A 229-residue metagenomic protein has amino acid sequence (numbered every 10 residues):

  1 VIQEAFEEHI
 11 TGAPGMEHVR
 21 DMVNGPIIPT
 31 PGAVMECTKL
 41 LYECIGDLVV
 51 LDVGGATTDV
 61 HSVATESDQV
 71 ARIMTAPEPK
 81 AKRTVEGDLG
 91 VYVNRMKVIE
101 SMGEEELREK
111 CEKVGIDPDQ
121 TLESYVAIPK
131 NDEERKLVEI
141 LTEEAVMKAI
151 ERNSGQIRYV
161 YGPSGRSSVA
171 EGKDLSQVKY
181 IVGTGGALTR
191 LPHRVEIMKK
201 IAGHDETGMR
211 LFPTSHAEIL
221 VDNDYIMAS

Functional and structural regions predicted by a protein language model:
V1, H61-T65, R72, S101-M102 (+1 more regions): Short acidic, glycine/serine/threonine-rich loops at helix termini
V1-D47, E134-E143, R152-N153, I157 (+2 more regions): Nucleotide/phosphate-binding catalytic cleft detector across ATP-hydrolyzing and phosphate-transferring enzymes
I27-P29, A71-K148, T214-A228: Glycine-rich phosphate-binding loop plus the immediately following alpha-helix
L40-S67: Gly/Thr-rich phosphate-binding beta-strand-loop-beta motif of the actin/hexokinase/Hsp70
L48-V49, R83, D88, K179-I181: Structural motif
V50-D52, G103-K113, R158-S167: Short alpha-helical "patches" and their helix-cap loops
A56-V60, S67-Q69, Y92, K97-I99 (+1 more regions): Flexible loop/turn segments at secondary-structure boundaries
A64-A76, M198-D205: A glycine- and small-aliphatic-rich helix-loop capping segment at beta-alpha/alpha-beta transitions that lines
